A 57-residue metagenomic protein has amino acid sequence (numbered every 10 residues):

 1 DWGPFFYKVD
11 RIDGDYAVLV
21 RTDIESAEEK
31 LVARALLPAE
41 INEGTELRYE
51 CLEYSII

Functional and structural regions predicted by a protein language model:
D1-D13: Structural detector for short beta-strands of small beta-barrel domains
P4-F6, E29-L31, E46: Well-ordered beta-strand positions in beta-sheet-rich domains
G14-L19: Short aromatic-glycine-enriched beta-strand elements
V20-E28: OB-fold (S1/OB) nucleic-acid-binding surfaces
A27-A39: Beta-strand/loop nucleic-acid-binding surfaces
L36-R48: Short nucleic-acid-contacting surface segments enriched for D/E, G, S/T with interspersed K/R
Y49-I57: Short, charged beta-turn/beta-strand-edge "cap" motif at the junction between a beta-strand and an adjacent loop
